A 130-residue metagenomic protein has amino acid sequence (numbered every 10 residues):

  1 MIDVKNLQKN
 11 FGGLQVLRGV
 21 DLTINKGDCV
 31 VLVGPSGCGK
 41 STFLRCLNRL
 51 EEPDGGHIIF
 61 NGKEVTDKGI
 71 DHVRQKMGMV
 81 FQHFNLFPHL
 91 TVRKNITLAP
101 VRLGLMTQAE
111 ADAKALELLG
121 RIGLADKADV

Functional and structural regions predicted by a protein language model:
V20, C29, I70-M77, H83 (+1 more regions): ABC ATPase nucleotide-binding domain
V33-P35: The feature captures the beta-strand-to-loop junction immediately N-terminal to the Walker
N48: Helix-to-loop junction immediately C-terminal to a conserved catalytic motif
H57-I59, K63: ATP-binding/catalytic-site motifs of ATP-hydrolyzing domains
K63-E64, T97, Q108-K127: Conserved ABC ATPase "signature" region
E64-G78, Q108-A109: ABC ATPase NBD coupling module
H89-A99: Short coil-to-helix segment of the ABC ATPase nucleotide-binding domain corresponding to the Q-loop/switch region
